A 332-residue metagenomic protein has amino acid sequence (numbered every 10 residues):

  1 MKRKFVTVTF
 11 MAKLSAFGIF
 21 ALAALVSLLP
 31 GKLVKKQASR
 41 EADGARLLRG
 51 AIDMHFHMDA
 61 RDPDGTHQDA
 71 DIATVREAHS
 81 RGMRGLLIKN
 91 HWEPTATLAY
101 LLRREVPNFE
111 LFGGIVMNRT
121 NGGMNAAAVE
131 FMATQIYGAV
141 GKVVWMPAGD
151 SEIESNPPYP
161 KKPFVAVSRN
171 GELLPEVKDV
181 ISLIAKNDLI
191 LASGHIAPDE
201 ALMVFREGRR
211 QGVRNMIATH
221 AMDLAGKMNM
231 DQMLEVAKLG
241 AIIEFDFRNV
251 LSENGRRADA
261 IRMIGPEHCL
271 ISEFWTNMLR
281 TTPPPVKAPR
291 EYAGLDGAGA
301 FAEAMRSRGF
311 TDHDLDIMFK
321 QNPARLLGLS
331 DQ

Functional and structural regions predicted by a protein language model:
L33-F109: An N-terminally biased module of ancient metal coordination in phosphate/nucleic-acid-related enzymes
S39-G50, V106-M124, G141-E154: Metal-cofactor-binding active-site regions of metalloenzymes
G50-F56, L86-I88, F112-I115, V144-M146 (+4 more regions): Hydrophobic faces of well-ordered beta-strands that scaffold small-molecule active sites in alpha/beta enzyme cores
H57-D59, H91, G114-T120, P147-S151 (+4 more regions): Active-site beta-loop-alpha junctions enriched in small/polar residues
H57-D69, E154-R169, R280-Y292: Acidic/histidine-rich helix-loop elements that form or flank divalent-metal/phosphate-binding sites at the catalytic
I72-V75, A96-Y100, P107, A126-V143 (+4 more regions): Histidine/acidic residue-rich metal-binding segments in metalloenzymes
F245-D246, G265-A288: Short acidic/histidine-rich active-site segments
L295-Q332: Mid-to-C-terminal alpha-helical segments outside catalytic/metal-binding sites
